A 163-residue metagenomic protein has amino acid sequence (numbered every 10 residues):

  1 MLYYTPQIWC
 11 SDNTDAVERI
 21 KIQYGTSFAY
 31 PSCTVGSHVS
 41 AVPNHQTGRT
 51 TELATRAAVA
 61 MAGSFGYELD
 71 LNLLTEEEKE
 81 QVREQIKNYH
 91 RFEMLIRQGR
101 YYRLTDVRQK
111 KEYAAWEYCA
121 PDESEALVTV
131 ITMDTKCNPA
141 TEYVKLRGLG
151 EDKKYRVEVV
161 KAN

Functional and structural regions predicted by a protein language model:
M1-N72: Glycan-recognition surfaces
H45-G48, L73, P139-E142, E158: Short conserved micro-motifs at the rims of enzyme active sites and ligand-binding pockets
A60, V128, V157: Conserved, mostly hydrophobic/aromatic
G63, L69-T105: Aromatic- and carboxylate-lined catalytic core of secreted/periplasmic carbohydrate-active enzymes
E93, E112-A114, V160: Non-catalytic terminal extensions of PLP-dependent enzymes
R108-G150: Carbohydrate-binding surface patches
R147-A162: Solvent-exposed beta-hairpin/edge-strand motifs
